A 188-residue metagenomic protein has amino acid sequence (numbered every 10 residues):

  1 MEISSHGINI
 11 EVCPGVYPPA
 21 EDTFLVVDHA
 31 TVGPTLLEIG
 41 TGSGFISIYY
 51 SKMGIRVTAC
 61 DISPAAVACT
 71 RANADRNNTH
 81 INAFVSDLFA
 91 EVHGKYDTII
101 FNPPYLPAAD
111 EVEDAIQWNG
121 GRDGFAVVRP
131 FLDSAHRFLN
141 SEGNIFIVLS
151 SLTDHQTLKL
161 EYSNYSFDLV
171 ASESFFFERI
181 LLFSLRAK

Functional and structural regions predicted by a protein language model:
M1-T31: Class I SAM-dependent transferase core
H6-I8, N77-I81, Y165: A short helix-to-beta-strand connector/capping loop
E11, V16, V127-S184: Conserved Class I SAM-dependent methyltransferase catalytic core
Y17-E21, T41, V57, D61 (+5 more regions): Residues at secondary-structure transition points
A20-F101, P107-A109: Conserved SAM/SAH cofactor-binding pocket of Class I
S47-I48, A109-E111, Q156-L158, R179: Short glycine-/acidic-enriched loop or helix-start segments at secondary-structure transitions that form or flank
R71-A72, E111-D114, L158-L160: Short amphipathic alpha-helical segments
P103-P130: Mobile active-site "lid"/loop adjacent to the S-adenosyl-L-methionine
